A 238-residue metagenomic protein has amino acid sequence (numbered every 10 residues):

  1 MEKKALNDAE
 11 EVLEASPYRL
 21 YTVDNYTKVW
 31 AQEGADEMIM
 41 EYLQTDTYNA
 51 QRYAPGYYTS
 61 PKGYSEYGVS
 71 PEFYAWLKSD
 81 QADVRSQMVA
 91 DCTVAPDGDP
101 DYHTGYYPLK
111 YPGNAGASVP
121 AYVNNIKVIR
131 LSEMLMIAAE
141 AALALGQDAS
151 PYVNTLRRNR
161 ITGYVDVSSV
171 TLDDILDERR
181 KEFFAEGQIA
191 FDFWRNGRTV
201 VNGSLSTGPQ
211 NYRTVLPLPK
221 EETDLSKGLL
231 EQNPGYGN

Functional and structural regions predicted by a protein language model:
M1-T59, Y64-G68, K78-N238: Acidic/polar-rich alpha-helix caps and helix-coil junctions
F73: Periplasmic/extracellular electron-transfer cofactor-ligation site, primarily the c-type cytochrome heme-c attachment
